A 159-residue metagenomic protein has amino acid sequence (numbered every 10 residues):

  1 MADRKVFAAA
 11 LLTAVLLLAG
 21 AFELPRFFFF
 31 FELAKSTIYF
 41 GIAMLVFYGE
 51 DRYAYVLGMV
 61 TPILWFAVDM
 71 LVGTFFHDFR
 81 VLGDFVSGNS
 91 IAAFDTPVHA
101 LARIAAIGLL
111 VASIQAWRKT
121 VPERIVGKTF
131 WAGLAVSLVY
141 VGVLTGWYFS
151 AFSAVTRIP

Functional and structural regions predicted by a protein language model:
M1-A2, L45-V56, W117-T129: Membrane-interface helix-boundary motifs at transmembrane edges
M1-F7, A21-L33, T74: Short, amphipathic, aromatic/basic-enriched membrane-interface segments that mark the entry/exit of transmembrane
D3-A19, L134-V141: Alpha-helical transmembrane segments
V6-A10, G49-I63, K128-V136: Interfacial segments of alpha-helical transmembrane regions
I38-F47, V98-Q115: Hydrophobic cores of alpha-helical transmembrane segments in multi-pass inner/ER membrane proteins, independent
M70-G83, F149-A154: Membrane-helix interface motif
V86-L101: Short aromatic-rich membrane-water interface segments that cap or initiate transmembrane helices in multi-pass membrane
V141-P159: Juxtamembrane boundary at the C-terminal end of a transmembrane helix
